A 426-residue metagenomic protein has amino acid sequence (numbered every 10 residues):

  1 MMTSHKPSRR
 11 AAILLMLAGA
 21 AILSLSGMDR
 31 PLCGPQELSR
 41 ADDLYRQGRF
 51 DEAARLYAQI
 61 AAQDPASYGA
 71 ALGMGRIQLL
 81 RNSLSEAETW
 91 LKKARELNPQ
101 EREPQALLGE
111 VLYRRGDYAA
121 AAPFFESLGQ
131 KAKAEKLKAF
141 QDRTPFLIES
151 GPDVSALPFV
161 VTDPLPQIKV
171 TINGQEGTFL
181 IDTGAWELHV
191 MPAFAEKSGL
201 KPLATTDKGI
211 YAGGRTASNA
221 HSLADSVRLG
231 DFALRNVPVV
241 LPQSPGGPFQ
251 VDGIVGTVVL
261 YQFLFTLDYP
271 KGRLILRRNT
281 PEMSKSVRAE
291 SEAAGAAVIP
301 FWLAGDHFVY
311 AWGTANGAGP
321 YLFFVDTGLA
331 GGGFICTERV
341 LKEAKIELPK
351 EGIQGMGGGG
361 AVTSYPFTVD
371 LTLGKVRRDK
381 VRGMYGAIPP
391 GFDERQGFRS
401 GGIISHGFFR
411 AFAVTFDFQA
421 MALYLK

Functional and structural regions predicted by a protein language model:
M1-P7: N-terminal secretory signal peptides that target proteins for export/translocation
P7-S8, M28: Intrinsically disordered, low-complexity sequence elements enriched in Ser/Thr/Gly/Pro
R9-L14: N-terminal export leaders
M16-A21: Hydrophobic helical h-region of N-terminal Sec-dependent signal peptides in bacterial secretory/periplasmic proteins
I22-D29: C-terminal segment of classical bacterial N-terminal signal peptides
D29-K426: Pepsin/retropepsin-fold aspartyl endopeptidases
